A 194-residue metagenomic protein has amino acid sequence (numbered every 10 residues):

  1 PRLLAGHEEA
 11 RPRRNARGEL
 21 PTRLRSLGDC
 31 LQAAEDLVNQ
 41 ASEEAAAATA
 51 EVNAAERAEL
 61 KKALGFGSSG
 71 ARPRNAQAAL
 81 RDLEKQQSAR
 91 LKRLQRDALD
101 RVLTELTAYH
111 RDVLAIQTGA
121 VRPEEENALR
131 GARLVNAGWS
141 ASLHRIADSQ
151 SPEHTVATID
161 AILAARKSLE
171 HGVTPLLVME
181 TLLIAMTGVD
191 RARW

Functional and structural regions predicted by a protein language model:
P1-E105, T118-W194: Charged, glycine-rich active-site and insertion segments that engage polyanionic ligands
T107-L114: Alpha-helical transmembrane segments of helical membrane proteins, especially in multi-pass transport, channel
